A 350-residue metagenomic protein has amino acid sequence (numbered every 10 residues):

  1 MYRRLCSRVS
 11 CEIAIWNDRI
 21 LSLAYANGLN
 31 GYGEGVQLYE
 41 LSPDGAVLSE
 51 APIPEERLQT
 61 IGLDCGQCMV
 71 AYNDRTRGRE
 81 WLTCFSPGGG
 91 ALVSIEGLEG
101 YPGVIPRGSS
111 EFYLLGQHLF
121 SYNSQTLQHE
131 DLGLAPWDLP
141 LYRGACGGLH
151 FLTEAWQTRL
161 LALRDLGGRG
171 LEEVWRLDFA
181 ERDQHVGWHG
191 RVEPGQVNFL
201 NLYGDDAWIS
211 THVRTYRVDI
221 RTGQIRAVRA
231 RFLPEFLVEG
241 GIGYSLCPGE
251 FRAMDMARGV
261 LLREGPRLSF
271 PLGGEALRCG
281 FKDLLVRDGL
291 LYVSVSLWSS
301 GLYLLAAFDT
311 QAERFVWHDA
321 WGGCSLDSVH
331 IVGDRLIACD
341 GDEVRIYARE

Functional and structural regions predicted by a protein language model:
M1-A46: An edge-strand/N-cap motif at the start of beta-rich repeat modules
M1-C6, A46-P52, G89-E96, Q128-L134 (+5 more regions): A short beta-strand motif characteristic of beta-propeller blades
C6-D18, P52-G66, G97-S110, L134-L149 (+5 more regions): Repeated scaffold domains used in trafficking and secretory/extracellular systems, primarily beta-propellers
D18-Y32, G66-T76, S109-L115, F120 (+5 more regions): Short beta-strand elements that form the blades of beta-propeller/WD-repeat-like and other beta-sheet-rich scaffold
G28-Y39, R77-T83, Q117-N123, W156-L163 (+4 more regions): Structural motif
S42-D44, S86-G89, N123-L127, D165-R169 (+4 more regions): Short loop/turn segments that connect beta-strands within beta-propeller blades
P106-Y216: Solenoidal tandem-repeat scaffolds enriched in leucines and small polar residues
R229-A230, L246-G322: Intrinsically disordered, low-complexity segments enriched in Gly and acidic/Ser/Thr residues that form flexible
